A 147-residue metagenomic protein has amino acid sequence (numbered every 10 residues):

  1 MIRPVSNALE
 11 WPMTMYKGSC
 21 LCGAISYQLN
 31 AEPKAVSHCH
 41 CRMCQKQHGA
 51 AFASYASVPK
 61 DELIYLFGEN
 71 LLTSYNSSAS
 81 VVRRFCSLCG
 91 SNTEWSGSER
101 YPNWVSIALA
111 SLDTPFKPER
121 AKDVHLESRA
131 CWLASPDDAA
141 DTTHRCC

Functional and structural regions predicted by a protein language model:
I2-C147: A short Gly-Trp-Pro
